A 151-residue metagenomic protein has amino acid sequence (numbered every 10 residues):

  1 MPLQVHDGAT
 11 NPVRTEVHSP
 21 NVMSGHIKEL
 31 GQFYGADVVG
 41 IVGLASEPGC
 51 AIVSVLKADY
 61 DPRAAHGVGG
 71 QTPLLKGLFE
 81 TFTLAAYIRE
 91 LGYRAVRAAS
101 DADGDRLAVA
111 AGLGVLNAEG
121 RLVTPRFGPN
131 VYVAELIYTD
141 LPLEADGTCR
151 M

Functional and structural regions predicted by a protein language model:
M1-L56, P62-R63: Iron-sulfur (Fe-S) cluster-binding modules
D37-M151: Catalytic cores of enzyme domains
